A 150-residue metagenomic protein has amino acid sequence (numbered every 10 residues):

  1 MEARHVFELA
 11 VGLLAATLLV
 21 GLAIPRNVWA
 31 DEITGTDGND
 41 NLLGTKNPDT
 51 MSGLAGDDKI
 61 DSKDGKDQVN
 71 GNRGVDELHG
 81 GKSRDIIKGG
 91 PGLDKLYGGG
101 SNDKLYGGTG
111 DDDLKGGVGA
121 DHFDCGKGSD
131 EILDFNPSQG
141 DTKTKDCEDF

Functional and structural regions predicted by a protein language model:
E2-L13: Bacterial N-terminal signal peptides that target proteins for export
L18-N27: C-terminal segment of classical bacterial N-terminal signal peptides
N27-Q68: N-terminal segments that cap or nucleate solenoid repeat domains
G35, G44, G53, S62 (+9 more regions): Glycine-centered beta-turn/loop sites at beta-strand termini
D85, D94, N102-D103, Q139 (+1 more regions): Glycine/tyrosine- and acidic-biased, solvent-exposed loop/turn segments at the edges of beta-strands
K115-F150: Leucine-rich solenoid repeat scaffolds
